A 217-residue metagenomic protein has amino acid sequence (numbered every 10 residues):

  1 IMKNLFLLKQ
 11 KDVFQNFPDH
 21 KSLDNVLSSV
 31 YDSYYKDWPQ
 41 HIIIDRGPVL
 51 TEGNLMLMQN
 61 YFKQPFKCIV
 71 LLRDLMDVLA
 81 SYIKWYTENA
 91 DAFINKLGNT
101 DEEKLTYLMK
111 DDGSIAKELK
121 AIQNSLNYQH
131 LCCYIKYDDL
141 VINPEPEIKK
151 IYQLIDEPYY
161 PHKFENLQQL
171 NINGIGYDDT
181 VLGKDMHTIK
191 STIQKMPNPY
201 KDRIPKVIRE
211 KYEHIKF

Functional and structural regions predicted by a protein language model:
I1-E52, Y61, D91-N99, P199: PAPS-dependent sulfation machinery
H20, I83-Y86, A92, L119-N127 (+2 more regions): PAPS-dependent sulfotransferases, especially Golgi type II membrane carbohydrate sulfotransferases
K21-S33, E52, M76-L154, H162: PAPS-dependent sulfotransferase catalytic domain
P39, K63, N127-Q129: Short, well-ordered coil/turn elements that cap or connect secondary structure elements
I44, L72, Y134-K136: Generic enzyme active-site microenvironment
R46-G47, Y61-W85: Conserved phosphate-donor/acceptor-positioning beta-strand/loop module used by diverse small-molecule
N54-M56: Short gly/Ser/Thr-rich phosphate-binding loop of adenylate-forming enzymes
